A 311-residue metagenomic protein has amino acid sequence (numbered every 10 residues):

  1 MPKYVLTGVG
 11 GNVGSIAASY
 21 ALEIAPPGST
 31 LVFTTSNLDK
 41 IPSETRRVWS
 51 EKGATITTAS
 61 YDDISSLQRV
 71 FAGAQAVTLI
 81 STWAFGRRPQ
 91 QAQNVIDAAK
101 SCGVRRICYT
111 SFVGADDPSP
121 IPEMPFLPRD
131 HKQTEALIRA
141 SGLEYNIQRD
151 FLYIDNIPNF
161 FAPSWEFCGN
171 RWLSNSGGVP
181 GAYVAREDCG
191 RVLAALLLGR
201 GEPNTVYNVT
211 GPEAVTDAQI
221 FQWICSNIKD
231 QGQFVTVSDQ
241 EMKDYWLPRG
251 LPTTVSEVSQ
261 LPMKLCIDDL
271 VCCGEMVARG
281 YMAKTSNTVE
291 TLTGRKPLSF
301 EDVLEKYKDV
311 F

Functional and structural regions predicted by a protein language model:
P2-T30, T34-T45, D62-S65, W83-Q90 (+4 more regions): Oxidoreductase cofactor-interface core, primarily capturing Rossmann-like NAD(P)-dependent enzymes
T7, I80, G294: Residues lining the SAM
S43-S50, A54-Q75: Conserved Rossmann-fold cofactor-binding substructure of NAD(P)-dependent oxidoreductases
W49-T55, G142-L143, D230-G232, G294: A short helix-to-beta-strand connector/capping loop
Q68, I96, R186-A194, S286 (+1 more regions): Short, amphipathic alpha-helical "lid/cap" segments that border enzyme active or binding sites
A76-I80, Y109: Redox-cofactor binding/interface segments in oxidoreductases and associated redox assembly factors
Q240-F311: A hydrophobic C-terminal alpha-helical subdomain
